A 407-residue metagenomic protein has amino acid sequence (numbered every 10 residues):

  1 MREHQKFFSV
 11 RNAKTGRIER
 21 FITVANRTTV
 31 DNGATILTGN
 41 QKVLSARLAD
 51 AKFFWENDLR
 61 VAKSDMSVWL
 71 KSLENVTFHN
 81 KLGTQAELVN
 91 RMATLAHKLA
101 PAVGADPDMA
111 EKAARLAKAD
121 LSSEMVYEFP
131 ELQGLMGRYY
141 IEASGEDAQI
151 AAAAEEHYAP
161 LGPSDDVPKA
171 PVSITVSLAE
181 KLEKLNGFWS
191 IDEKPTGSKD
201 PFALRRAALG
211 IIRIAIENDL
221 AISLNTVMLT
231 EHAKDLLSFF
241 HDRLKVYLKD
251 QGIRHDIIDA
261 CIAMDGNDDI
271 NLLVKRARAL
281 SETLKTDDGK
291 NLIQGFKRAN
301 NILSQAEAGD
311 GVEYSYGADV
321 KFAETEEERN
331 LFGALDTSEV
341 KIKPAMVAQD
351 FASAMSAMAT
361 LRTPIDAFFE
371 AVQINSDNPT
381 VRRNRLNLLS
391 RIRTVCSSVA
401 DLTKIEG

Functional and structural regions predicted by a protein language model:
M1-G407: Amphipathic alpha-helical "coupling" segments that flank catalytic cores
